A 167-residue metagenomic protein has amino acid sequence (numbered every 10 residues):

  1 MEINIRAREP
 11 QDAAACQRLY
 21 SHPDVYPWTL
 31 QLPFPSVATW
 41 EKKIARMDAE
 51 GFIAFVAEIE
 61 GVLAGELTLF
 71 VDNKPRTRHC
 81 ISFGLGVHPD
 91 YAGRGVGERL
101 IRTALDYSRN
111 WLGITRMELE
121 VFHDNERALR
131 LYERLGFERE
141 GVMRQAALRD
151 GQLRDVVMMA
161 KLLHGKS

Functional and structural regions predicted by a protein language model:
I3-R18: A short beta-loop-alpha structural element at the N-terminal edge of CoA-dependent acyl/N-acetyltransferase catalytic
P10, T29-D90, I101-T103, Y107 (+1 more regions): Acetyl-CoA-dependent GNAT
R18-L32: Helix-loop element at the rim of GNAT/NAT acetyltransferase active sites that forms part of the acceptor-substrate
G61, G95, G151: Conserved G/P- and acidic residue-centered "switch" motifs that form tight phosphate/ATP-binding loops in soluble
R94, E98-R99, N110, H123-G141: Conserved active-site alpha-helix within GNAT-family acetyltransferase domains
S108-E120: Conserved GNAT acetyl-CoA-binding A-motif
E118-V121, E133, E138-R154: Conserved catalytic-core motifs of GNAT/GCN5-like acyltransferases
Q152-S167: Terminal substrate-recognition subdomain of acyl/acetyltransferases
